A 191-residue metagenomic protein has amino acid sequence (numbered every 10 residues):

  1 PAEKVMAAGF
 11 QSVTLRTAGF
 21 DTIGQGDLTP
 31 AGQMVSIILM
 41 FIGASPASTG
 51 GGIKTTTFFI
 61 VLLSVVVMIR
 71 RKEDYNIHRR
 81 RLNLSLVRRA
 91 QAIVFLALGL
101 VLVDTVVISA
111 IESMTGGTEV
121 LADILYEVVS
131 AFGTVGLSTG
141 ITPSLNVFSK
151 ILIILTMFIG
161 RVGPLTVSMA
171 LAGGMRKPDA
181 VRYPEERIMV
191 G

Functional and structural regions predicted by a protein language model:
P1-G191: Membrane-proximal intracellular helices of multi-pass ion channels
